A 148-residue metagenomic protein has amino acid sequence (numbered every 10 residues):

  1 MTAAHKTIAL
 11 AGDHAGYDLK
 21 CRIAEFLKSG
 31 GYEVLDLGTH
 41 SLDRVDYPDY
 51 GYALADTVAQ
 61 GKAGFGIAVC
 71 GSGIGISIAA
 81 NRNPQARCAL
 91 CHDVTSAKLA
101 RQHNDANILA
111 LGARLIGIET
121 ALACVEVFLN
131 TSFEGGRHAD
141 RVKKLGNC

Functional and structural regions predicted by a protein language model:
M1-T7, S29-G30, A63: SAM-dependent methyltransferases
T2-K20, D46-D49: Accessory recognition modules or surfaces
T7-I8, K62-G66, Q85-R87: Short active-site oxyanion
A9-A11, A15-G16, V94-C148: C-terminal binding/interaction regions
D18-G30: Short, solvent-exposed amphipathic alpha-helices that sit in or adjacent to ligand/effector-binding or catalytic
E33-R44: A short beta-strand-loop structural module common to alpha/beta enzyme folds
Y50-A68, S72: Short, structured active-site "lid" loops
A68-A110: Mid-chain, well-packed structural core segment of small domains
